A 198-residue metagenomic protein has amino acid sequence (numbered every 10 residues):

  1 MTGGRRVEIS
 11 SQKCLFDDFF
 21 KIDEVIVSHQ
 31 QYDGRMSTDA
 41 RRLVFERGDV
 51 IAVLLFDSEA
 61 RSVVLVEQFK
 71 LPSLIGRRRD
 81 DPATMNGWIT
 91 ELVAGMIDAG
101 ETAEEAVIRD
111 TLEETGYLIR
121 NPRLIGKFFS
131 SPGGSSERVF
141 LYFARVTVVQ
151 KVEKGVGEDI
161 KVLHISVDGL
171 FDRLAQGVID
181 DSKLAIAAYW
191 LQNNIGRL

Functional and structural regions predicted by a protein language model:
M1-S11, E67, D81-P82, N86-W88 (+5 more regions): Nudix hydrolase/Nudix homology domain
M1-V27: N-terminal presequences and immediately downstream first alpha-helices
E8, L118-I125: A short coil-to-beta-strand element that immediately follows conserved catalytic motifs
Q12-L15, G126-S131: Short, solvent-exposed loop/turn elements at beta->coil junctions and helix N-caps that rim active or binding pockets
D17-A60, Q68, R78: Acidic, metal-coordinating catalytic segment for phosphate/diphosphate chemistry, firing primarily on the Nudix
D18-F19, V27-Q31, S131-K151, L163: Active-site-adjacent beta-strand/loop module that shapes the phosphate/pyrophosphate-binding cleft
Q30-Y32, D57-E59, F69, A144-V149 (+2 more regions): Short loop segments at secondary-structure junctions
R42-F45, E59-R109: Conserved Nudix-box catalytic region and its N-terminal flanking loop in Nudix hydrolases and closely related
